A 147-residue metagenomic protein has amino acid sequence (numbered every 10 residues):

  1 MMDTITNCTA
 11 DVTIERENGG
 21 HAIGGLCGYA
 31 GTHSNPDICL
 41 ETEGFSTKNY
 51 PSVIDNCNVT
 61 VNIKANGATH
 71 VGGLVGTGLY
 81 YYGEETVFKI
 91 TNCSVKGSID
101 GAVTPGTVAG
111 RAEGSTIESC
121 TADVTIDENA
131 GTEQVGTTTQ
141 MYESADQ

Functional and structural regions predicted by a protein language model:
M1-P105, A109-Q147: Surface-exposed loop/turn motifs in large extracellular/passenger domains
